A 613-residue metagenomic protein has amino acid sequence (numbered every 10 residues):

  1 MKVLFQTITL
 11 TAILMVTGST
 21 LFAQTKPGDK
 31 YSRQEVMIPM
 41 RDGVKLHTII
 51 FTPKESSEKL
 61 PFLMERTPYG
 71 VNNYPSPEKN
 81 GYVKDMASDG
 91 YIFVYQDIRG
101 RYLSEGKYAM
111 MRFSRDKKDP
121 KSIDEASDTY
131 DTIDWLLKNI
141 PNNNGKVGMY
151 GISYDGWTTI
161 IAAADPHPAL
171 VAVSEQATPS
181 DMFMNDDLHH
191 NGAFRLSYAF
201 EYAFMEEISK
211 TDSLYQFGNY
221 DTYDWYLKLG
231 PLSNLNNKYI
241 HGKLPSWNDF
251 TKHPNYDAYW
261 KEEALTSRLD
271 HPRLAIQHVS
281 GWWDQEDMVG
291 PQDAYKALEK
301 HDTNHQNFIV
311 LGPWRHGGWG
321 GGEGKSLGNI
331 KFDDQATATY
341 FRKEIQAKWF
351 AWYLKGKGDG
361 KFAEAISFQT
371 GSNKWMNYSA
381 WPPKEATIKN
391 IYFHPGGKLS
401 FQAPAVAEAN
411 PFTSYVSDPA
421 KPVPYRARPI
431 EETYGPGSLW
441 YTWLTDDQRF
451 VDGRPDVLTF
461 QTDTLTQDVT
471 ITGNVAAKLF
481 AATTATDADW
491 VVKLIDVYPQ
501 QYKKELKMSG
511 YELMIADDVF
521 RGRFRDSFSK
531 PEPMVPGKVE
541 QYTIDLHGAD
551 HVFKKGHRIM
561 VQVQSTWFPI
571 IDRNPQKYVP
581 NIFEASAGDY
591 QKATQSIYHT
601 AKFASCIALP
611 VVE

Functional and structural regions predicted by a protein language model:
T25-S56, Q461-Q467, K530, M534: N-terminal cap/lid segment of alpha/beta-hydrolase-fold proteins
K54-N139, L188, G321-D333, R454 (+4 more regions): Cap/lid segment of the alpha/beta-hydrolase catalytic domain
N80, S88, F113, K117-S122 (+2 more regions): Accessory cap/linker subdomain of secreted extracellular hydrolases
P141-S153: Alpha/beta-hydrolase fold nucleophile elbow
G151-I161: Glycine-rich nucleophile elbow surrounding the catalytic serine of serine-hydrolase chemistry
L227-L232, G324-E613: C-terminal, loop-rich substrate-recognition/catalytic regions characterized by aromatic stacking residues
H278-S280: Short beta-strand/loop motif that positions the catalytic acidic residue of the alpha/beta-hydrolase fold
V289-N307: Active-site-adjacent alpha-helix of alpha/beta-hydrolase-fold enzymes
